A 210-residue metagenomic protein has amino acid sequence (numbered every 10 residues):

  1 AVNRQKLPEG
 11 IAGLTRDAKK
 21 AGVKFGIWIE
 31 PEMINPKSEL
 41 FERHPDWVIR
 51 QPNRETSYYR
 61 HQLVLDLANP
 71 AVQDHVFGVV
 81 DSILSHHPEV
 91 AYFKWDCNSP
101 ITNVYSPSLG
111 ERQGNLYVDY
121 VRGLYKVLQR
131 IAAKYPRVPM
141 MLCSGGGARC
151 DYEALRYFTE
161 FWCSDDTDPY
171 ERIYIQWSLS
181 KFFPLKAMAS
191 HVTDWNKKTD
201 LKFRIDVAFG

Functional and structural regions predicted by a protein language model:
A1-G78, H87, Y92: Aromatic-lined carbohydrate-binding/catalytic grooves of carbohydrate-active enzymes
R4, E9-A21, L116-Y135: Alpha-helix-loop-beta-strand connector modules within alpha/beta enzyme cores
G22-V23, L84-H87, K134-V138: Secondary-structure transition into beta-strands, especially the periplasmic turns and strand N-termini that construct
I29-N35, C97-I101, S144-A148: Active-site-proximal loop/turn and secondary-structure-junction residues that shape catalytic pockets, frequently
N35-D74, V118-G210: Glycan-recognition surfaces
V79-V121: N-terminal/domain-start segments enriched in small and hydrophobic, helix-friendly residues, covering either
